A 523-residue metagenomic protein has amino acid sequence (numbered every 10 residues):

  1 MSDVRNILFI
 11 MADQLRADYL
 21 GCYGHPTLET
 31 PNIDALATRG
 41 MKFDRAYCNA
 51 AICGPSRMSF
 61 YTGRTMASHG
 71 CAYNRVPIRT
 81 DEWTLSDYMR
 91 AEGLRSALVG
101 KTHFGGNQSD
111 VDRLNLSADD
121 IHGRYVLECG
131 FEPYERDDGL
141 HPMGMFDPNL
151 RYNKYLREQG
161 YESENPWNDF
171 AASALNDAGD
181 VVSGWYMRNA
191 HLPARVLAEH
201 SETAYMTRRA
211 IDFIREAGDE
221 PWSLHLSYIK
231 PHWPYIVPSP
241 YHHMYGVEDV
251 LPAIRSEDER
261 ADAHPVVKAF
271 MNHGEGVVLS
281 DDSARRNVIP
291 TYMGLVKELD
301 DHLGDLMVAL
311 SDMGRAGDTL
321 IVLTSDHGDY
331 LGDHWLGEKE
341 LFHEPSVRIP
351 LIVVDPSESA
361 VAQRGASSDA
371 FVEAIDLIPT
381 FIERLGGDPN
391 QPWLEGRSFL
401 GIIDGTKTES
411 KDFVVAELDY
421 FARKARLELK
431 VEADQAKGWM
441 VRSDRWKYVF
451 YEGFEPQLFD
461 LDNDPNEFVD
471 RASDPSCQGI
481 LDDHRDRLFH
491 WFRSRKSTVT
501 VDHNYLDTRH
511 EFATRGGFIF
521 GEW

Functional and structural regions predicted by a protein language model:
M1-W446, P456, P465-V469, S473-D483 (+1 more regions): Formylglycine-dependent sulfatase
V449-Y451: Short beta-strand micro-motifs enriched in acidic
F459: Extracellular C-type lectin-like domains
D462: Residues forming the ATP-binding cleft of Hanks-type serine/threonine protein kinase domains
P475-N504: A contiguous, mid-protein "functional segment" used to position or interact with cofactors/ions or partner subunits
V499-R515: Short, charged, surface-exposed hinge/linker loops at domain edges that act as mobile lids or interdomain connectors
